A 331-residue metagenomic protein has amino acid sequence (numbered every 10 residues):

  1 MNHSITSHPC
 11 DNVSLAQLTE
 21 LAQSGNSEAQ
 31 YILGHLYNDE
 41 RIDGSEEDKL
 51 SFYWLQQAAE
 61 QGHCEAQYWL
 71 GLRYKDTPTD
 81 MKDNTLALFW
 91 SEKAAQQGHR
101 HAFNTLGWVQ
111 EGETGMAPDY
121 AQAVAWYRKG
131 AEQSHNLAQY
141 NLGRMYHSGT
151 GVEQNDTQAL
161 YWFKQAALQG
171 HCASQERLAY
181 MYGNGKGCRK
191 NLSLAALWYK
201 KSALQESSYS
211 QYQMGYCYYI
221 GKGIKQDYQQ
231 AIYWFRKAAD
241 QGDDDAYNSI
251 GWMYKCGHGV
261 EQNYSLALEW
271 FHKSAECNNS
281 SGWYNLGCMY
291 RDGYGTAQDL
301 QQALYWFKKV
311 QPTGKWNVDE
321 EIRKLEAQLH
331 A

Functional and structural regions predicted by a protein language model:
N2, K309-A331: Terminal, low-structured helical/coil segments at or just beyond the last alpha-helical repeat
N2-Y37: N-terminal segments that cap or nucleate solenoid repeat domains
Q23-N26, E40-R41, E60-C64, D76-P78 (+21 more regions): Short helix-capping/linker turns of helical repeat alpha-solenoids
I32-G44, W69-D76, T105-G112, N141-S148 (+8 more regions): Hydrophobic face of amphipathic alpha-helices that form TPR/SEL1-like repeat modules and related alpha-solenoid
N38, Q57, K75, E92-K93 (+9 more regions): Asparagine/serine/threonine-enriched low-complexity, disordered tracts, especially those forming N-linked glycosylation
